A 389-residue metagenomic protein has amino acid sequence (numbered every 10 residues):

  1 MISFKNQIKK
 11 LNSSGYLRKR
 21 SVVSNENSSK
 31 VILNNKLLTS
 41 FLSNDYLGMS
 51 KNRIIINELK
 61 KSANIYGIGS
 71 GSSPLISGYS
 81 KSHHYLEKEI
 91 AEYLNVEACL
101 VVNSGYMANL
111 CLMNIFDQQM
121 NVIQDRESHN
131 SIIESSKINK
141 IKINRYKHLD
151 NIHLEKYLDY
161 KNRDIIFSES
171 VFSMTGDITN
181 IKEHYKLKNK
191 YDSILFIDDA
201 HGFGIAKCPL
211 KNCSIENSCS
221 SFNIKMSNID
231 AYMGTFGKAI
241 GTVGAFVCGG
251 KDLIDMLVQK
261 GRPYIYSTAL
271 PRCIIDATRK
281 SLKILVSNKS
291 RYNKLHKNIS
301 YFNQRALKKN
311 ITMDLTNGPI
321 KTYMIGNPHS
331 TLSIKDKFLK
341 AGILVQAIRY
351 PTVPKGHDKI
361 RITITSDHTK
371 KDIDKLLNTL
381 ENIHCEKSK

Functional and structural regions predicted by a protein language model:
I2-N6, K10-Y66, N162, S193: N-terminal "arm"/small-domain region of PLP-dependent enzymes with the aminotransferase-like
D45, N144, H148-I197: Active-site phosphate-binding strand-loop segment of PLP-dependent enzymes
R53, N57-K61, I65, K88 (+3 more regions): PLP-dependent enzyme catalytic core of the Aspartate aminotransferase-like
N57-S104, I299: Conserved N-terminal alpha-helix of the aminotransferase class I/II PLP-enzyme fold
Q119, Q124-S168, S290: PLP-dependent aminotransferase-class I/II
D192, C213-F236, D255, Q259: Conserved active-site segment immediately N-terminal to the catalytic lysine that forms the internal aldimine
A231-M233, I240-K289: Conserved core segment of the aminotransferase class I/II
N293-S300, L307-G342, T352, H357 (+1 more regions): Conserved PLP-binding catalytic core of the aspartate aminotransferase-like
